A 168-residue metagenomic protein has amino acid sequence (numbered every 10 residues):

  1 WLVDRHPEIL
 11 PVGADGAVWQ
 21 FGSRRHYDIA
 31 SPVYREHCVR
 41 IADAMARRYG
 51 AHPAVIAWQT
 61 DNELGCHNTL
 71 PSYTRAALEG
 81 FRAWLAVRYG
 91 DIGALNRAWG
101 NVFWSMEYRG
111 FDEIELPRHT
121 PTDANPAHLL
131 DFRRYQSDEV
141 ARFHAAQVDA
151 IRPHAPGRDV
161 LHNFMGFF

Functional and structural regions predicted by a protein language model:
D4-F168: Polysaccharide-binding and catalytic clefts of secreted carbohydrate-active enzymes
